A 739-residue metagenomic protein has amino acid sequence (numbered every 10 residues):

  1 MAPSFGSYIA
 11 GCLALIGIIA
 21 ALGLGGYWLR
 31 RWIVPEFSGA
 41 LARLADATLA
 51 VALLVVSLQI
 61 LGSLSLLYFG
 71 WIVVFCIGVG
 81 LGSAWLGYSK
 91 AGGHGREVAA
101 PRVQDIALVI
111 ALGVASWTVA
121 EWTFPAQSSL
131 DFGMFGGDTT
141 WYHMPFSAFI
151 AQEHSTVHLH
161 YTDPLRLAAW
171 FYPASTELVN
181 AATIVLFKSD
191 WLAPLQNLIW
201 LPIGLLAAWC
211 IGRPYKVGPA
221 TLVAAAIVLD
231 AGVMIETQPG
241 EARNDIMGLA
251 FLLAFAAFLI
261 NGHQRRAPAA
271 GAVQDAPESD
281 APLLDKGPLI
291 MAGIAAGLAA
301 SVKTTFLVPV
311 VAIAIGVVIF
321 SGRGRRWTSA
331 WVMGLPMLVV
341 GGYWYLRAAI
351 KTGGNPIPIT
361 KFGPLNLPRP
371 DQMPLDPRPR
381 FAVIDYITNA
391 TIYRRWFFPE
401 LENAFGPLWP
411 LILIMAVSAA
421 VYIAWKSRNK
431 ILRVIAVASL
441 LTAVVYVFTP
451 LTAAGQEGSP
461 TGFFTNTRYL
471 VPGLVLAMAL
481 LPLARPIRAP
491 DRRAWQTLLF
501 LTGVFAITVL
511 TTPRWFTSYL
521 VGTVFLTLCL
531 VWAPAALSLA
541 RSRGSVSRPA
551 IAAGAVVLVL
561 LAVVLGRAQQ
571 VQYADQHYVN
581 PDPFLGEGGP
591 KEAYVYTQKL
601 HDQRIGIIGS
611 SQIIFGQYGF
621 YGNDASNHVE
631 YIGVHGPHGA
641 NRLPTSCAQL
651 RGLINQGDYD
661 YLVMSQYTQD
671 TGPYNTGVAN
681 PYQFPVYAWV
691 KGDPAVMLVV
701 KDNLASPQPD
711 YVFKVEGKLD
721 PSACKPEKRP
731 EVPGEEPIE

Functional and structural regions predicted by a protein language model:
M1-P101, I106, I487, A494-C529 (+2 more regions): Membrane-embedded, hydrophobic transmembrane alpha-helices
E36-D46, W191-L192, A208-A231, L249-A250 (+3 more regions): Transmembrane-helix signature of polytopic, membrane-embedded enzymes that assemble or transfer cell-envelope glycans
E97-D105, R213-T221, A269-G287, S321-V332 (+2 more regions): Membrane-interface helix-loop-helix junctions at transmembrane boundaries of multi-pass membrane enzymes, predominantly
A126-D138, L165, G458, R514-V524 (+2 more regions): Membrane-proximal, lumen/periplasm-facing interface regions of secretory-pathway glyco- and lipid-modifying enzymes
I203-G204, A208-W209, V318, T391-A443 (+3 more regions): Hydrophobic, aromatic-rich transmembrane alpha-helices and their immediate juxtamembrane boundary segments
I319, W327-M415, V559-R567: Membrane-lumen/periplasm interface segments of specific transmembrane helices in polyprenyl phosphate-linked
Q570-V571, L585-I632, Y659-D670: Short periplasmic/luminal acceptor-recognition loop of GT-C membrane glycosyltransferases, typified by
G657-E739: Aromatic/acidic, Gly/Pro-rich catalytic loop(s) in extracytoplasmic/lumenal soluble domains of multi-pass membrane
